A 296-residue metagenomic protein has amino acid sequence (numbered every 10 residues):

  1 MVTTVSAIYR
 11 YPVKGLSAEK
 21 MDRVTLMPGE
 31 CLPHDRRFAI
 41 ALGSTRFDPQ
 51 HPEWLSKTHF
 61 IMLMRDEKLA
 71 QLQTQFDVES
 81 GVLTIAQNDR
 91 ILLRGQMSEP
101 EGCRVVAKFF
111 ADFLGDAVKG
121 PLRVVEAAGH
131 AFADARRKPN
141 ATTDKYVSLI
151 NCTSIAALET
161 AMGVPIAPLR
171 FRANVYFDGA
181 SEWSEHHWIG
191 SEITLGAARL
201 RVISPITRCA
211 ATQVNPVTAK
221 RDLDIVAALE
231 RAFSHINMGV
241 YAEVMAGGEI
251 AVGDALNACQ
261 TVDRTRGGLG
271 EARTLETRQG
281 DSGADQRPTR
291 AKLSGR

Functional and structural regions predicted by a protein language model:
M1-R296: Metal-cofactor-dependent catalytic cores
